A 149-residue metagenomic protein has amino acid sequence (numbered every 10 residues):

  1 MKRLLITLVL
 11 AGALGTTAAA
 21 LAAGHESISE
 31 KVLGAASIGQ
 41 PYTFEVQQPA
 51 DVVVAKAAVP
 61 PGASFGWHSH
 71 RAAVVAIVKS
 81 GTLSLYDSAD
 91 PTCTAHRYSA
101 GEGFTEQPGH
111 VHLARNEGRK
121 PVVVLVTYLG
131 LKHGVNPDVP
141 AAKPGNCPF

Functional and structural regions predicted by a protein language model:
K2-T7, L14-V53, A95-R97, A141-F149: A short, N-terminal "cap"/entry segment at the start of jelly-roll beta-barrel domains of the cupin/DSBH fold
Q48-H70: Short, surface-exposed binding/anchoring microloops in extracellular/periplasmic proteins
V59-P60, S88-G109: Short acidic-glycine-tyrosine-enriched beta hairpin
S64-G66, S84, F104-R115: Histidine-centered metal-chelating micro-motifs
F65-H70, D87, A95-H96, R115-E117: Short histidine-centered beta-strand/loop micro-motifs that create catalytic or ligand/metal-coordination sites
R71-P91, A100: Glycine- and acidic-residue-biased ligand/ion/polar-headgroup-sensing regions
S99, G109-G134: Ligand-binding loop in jelly-roll beta-barrel domains
V126-F149: C-terminal partner/receptor-binding element of secreted or periplasmic proteins
